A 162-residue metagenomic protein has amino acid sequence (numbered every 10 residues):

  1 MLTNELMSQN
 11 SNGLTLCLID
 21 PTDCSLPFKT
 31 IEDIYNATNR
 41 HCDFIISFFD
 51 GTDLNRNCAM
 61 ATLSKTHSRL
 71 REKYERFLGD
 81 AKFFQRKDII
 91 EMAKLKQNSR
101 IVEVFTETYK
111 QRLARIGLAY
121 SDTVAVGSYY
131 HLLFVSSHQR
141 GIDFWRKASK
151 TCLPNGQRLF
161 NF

Functional and structural regions predicted by a protein language model:
M1-F162: Class I S-adenosyl-L-methionine-dependent methyltransferase catalytic core
